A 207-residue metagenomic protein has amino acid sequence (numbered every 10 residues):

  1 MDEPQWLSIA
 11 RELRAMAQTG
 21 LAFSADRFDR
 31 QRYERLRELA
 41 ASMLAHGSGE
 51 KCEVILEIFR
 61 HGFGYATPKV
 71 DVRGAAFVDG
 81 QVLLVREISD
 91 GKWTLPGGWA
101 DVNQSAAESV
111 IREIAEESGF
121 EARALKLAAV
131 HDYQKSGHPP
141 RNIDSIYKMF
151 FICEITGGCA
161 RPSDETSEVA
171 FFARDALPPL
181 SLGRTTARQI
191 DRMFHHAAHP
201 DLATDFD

Functional and structural regions predicted by a protein language model:
M1-Y33, K92, D164-D207: Nudix hydrolase/Nudix homology domain
P4-Q5, E50-K51, S105-A106: Secondary-structure junction/capping motif
A10, A17, R37-A40, S118: Long alpha-helical scaffolds
F28-R30, E34-R73: Acidic, metal-coordinating catalytic segment for phosphate/diphosphate chemistry, firing primarily on the Nudix
L56-T94, A122, K126: N-terminal strand-loop-strand
W93, W99-A100: Gly/Ser/Thr-rich beta-alpha loop segments that engage phosphate groups in nucleotides
A100-A124, H131-R192, L202-F206: Unchanged
